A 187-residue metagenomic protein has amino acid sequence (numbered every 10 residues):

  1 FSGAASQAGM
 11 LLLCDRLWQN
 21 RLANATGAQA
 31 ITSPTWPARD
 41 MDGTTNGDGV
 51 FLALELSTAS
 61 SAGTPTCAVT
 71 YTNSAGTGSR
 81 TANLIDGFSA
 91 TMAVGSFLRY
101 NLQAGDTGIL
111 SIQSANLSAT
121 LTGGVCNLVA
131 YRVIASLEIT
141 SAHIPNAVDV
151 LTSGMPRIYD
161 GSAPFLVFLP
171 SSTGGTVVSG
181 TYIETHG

Functional and structural regions predicted by a protein language model:
F1-G187: Polar, enzyme-active/binding microenvironments
